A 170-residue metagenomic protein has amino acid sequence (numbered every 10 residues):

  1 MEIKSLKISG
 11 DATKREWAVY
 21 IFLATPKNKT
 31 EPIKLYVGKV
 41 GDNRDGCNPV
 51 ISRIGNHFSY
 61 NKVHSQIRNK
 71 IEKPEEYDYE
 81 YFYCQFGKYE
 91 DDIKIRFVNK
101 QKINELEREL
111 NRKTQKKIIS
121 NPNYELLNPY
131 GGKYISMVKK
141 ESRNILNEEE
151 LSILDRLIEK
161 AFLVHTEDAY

Functional and structural regions predicted by a protein language model:
M1-K34, K39-Y170: Boundary/linker segments flanking structured domains
